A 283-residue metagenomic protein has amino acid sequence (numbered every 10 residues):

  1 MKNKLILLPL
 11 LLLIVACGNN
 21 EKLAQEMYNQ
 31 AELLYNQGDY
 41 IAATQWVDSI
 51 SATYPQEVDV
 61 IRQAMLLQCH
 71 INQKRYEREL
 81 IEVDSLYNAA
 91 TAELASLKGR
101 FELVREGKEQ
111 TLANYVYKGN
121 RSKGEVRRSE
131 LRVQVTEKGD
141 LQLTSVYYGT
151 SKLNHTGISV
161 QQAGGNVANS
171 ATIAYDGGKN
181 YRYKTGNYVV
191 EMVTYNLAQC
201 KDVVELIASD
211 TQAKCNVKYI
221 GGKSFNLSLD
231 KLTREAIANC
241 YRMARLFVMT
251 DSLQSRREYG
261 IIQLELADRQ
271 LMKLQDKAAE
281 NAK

Functional and structural regions predicted by a protein language model:
L13-A16: C-terminal motif of bacterial Sec signal peptides marking the signal peptidase cleavage site
K22-M27: Generic helix N-cap/helix-start motif at coil->alpha-helix transitions
Y28, Y35-N36: Hydrophobic/aromatic side-chain positions at a characteristic register within alpha-helices of tetratricopeptide repeats
T44-R75: Short, charge-rich amphipathic alpha-helical segments embedded in non-transmembrane helical bundles/solenoids
Q68-K98, E106-L112: Alpha-helical linker/edge segments of TPR/alpha-solenoid repeat scaffolds and analogous pre-/post-domain helices
V167-N196: Extended, solvent-exposed segments with strong compositional bias
N187-L197, Q212-K283: Internal interaction segment
